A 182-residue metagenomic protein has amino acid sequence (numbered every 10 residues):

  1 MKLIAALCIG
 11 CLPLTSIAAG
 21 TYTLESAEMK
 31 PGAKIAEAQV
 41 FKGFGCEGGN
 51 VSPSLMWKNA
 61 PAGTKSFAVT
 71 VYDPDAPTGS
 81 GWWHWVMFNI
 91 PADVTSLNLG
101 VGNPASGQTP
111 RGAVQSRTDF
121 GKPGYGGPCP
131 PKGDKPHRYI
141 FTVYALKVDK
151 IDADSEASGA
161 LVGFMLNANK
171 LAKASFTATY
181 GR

Functional and structural regions predicted by a protein language model:
M1-C8: Sec-dependent signal peptide recognition, specifically the positively charged N-region followed immediately by
C8-C11, C129: Generic recognition of cysteine residues
P13-S16: N-terminal signal peptide c-region/cleavage motif recognized by signal peptidases
A18-R182: N-terminus-centered regions that define maturation/targeting leaders and the start of the first functional domain
